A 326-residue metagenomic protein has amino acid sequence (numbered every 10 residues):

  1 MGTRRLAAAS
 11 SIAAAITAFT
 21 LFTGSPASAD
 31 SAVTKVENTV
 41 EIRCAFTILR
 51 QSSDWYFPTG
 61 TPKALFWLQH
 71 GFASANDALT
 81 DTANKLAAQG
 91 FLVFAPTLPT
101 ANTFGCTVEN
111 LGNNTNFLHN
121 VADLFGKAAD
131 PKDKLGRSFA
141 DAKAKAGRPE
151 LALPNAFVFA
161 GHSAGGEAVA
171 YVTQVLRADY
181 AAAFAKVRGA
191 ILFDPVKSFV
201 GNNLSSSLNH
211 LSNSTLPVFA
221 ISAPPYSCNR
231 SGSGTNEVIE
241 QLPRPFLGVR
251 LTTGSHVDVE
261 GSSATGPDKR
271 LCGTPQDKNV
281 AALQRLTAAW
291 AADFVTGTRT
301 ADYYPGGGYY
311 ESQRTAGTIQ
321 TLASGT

Functional and structural regions predicted by a protein language model:
A7, T17-V33: C-terminal region of N-terminal signal peptides and the immediate post-cleavage residues of exported proteins
A27-T61: N-terminal cap/lid segment of alpha/beta-hydrolase-fold proteins
P62-G71: Short beta-strand element of the alpha/beta-hydrolase
D77-T100: Short amphipathic alpha-helix adjacent to the substrate-entry channel of hydrolases
L111-P154: Alpha/beta-hydrolase active-site loop
A160-V169: Gly/Ala-rich beta-loop-alpha elbow adjacent to hydrolase catalytic centers
A182-H256: The feature captures the conserved acid-bearing segment of alpha/beta-hydrolase catalytic domains
N229-T326: C-terminal catalytic-base region of ester-bond hydrolases, centering on the histidine of the charge-relay
